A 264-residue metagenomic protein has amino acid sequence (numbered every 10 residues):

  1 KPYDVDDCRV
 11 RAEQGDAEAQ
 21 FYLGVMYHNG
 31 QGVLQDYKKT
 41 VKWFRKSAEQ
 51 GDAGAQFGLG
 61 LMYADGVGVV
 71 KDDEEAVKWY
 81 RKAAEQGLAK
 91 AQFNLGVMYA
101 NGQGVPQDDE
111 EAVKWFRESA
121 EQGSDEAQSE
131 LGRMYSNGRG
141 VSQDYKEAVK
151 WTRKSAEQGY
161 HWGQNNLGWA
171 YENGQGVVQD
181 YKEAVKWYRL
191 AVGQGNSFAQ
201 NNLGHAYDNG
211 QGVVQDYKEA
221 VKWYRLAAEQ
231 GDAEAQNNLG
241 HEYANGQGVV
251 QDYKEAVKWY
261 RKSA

Functional and structural regions predicted by a protein language model:
K1-G30: N-terminal segments that cap or nucleate solenoid repeat domains
V10-R11, K46-S47, K82-A83, E118-S119 (+4 more regions): Canonical positions in the second alpha-helix
E13-D16, N29-Q31, D36, E49-D52 (+18 more regions): Short helix-capping/linker turns of helical repeat alpha-solenoids
F21-Y22, F44, F57, Y80 (+8 more regions): Aromatic (phenylalanine/tyrosine) cluster motif
Y22-N29, G58-D65, N94-N101, E130-N137 (+3 more regions): Hydrophobic face of amphipathic alpha-helices that form TPR/SEL1-like repeat modules and related alpha-solenoid
W187, W223, V257-A264: TPR/TPR-like (Sel1-like) alpha-helical repeat modules
